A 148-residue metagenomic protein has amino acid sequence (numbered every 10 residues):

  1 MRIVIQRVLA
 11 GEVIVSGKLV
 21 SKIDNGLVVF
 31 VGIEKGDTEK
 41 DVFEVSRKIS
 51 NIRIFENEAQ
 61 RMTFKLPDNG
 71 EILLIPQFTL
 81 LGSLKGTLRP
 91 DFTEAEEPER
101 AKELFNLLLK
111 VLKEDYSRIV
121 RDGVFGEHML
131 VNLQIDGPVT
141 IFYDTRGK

Functional and structural regions predicted by a protein language model:
M1-R2: Extreme N-terminal starter segment of soluble prokaryotic enzymes
I5-V15, S21, G36: N-terminal intrinsically disordered, cationic/polar leader segments that include organellar targeting peptides
Q6, G32, P76, N132 (+1 more regions): Short beta-strand segments
L9, I72, Q77-L80: Short glycine-enriched loops at secondary-structure junctions
L19-N69, G82-K110, D115: Compact, glycine-rich, soluble single-domain proteins
V45, I75, V139: Residue-level signal for inorganic ion chemistry
E58-I72, R121-L133: Glycine/charge-rich, flexible interdomain linkers and switch-proximal surface loops that mediate coupling
F92-K148: Positively charged, low-complexity, intrinsically disordered RNA-binding extensions
